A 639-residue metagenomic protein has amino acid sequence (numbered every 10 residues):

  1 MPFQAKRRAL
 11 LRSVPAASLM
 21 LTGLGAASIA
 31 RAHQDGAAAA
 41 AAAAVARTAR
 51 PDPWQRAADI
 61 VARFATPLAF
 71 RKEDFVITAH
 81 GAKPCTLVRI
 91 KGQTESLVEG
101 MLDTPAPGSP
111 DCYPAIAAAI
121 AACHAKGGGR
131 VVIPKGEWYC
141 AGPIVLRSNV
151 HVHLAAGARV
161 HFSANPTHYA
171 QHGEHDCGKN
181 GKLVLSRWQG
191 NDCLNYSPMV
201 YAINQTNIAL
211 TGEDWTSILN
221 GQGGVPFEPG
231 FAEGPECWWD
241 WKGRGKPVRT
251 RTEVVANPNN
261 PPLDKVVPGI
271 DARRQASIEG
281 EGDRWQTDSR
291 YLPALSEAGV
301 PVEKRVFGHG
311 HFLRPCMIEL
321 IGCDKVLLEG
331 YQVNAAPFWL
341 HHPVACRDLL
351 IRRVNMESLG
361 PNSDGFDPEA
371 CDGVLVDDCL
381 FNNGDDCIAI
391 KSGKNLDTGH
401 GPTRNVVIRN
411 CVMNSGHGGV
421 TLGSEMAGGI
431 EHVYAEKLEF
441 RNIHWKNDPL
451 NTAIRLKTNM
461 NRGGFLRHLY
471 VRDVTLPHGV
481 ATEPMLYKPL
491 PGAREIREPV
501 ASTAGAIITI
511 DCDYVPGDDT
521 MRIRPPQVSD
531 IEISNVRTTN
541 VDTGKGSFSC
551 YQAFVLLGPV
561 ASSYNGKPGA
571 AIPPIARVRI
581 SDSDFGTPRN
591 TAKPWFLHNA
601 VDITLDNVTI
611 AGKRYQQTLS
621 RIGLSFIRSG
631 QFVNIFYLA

Functional and structural regions predicted by a protein language model:
P2, A9-H151, A155-G322, E329 (+4 more regions): Extracellular "leader-to-stem" segments immediately downstream of a signal peptide or signal-anchor in secreted/lumenal
A79, C85, Q93, P110-Y113 (+18 more regions): Asp-box/BNR beta-propeller blade signature and adjacent active/binding-site loops in extracellular glycan-interacting
I120-A122, C140-R147, W339-A345, D378 (+5 more regions): Short, T/G/N/S-enriched strand-turn elements that build extracellular solenoid repeat scaffolds
G128, A141-G142, S163-N165, Q222-V225 (+13 more regions): Short glycine/acidic-rich loop motifs that flank beta-strands on beta-rich extracellular proteins
A156-G157, T206-S217, D324-N334, R347-S358 (+10 more regions): Right-handed parallel beta-helix
L219-D240, L349, R353, C550-G569: C-terminal/domain-terminus segments
R314, G322, A345, N362 (+9 more regions): Exposed loop/turn and edge beta-strand positions of beta-sandwich/beta-sheet ligand-binding modules
W445-A639: Extracellular beta-rich repeat passengers
